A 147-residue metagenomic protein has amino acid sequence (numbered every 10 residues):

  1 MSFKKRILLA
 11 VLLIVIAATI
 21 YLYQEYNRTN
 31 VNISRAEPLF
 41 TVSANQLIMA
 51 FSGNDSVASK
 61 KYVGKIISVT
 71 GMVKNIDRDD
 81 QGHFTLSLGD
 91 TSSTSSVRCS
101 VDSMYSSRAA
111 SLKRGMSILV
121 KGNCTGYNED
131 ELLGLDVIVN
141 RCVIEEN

Functional and structural regions predicted by a protein language model:
M1-N147: OB-fold and OB-like single-stranded nucleic-acid-recognition modules and their adjacent interaction interfaces
